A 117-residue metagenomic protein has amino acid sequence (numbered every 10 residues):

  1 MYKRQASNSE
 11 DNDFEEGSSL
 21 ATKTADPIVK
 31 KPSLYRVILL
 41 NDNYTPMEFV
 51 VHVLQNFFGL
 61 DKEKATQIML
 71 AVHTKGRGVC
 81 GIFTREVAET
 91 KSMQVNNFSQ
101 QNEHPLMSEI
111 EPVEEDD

Functional and structural regions predicted by a protein language model:
Y2-D117: Terminal domain-initiation and capping elements
